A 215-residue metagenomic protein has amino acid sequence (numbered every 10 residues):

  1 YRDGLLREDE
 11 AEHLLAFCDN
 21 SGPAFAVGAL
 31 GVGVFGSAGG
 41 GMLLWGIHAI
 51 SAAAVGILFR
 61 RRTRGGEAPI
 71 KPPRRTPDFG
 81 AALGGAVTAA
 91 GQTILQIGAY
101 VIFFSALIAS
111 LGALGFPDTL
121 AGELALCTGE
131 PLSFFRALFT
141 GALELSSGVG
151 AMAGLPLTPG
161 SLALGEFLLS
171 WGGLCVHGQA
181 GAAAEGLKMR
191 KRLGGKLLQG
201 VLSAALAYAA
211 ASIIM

Functional and structural regions predicted by a protein language model:
Y1-C18, V27-F35: Hydrophobic transmembrane alpha-helices that form the pore/transport pathway of multi-pass ion and small-solute
L6-A16, G39-M42, L132-F139, P159-L168 (+1 more regions): The feature identifies polytopic integral membrane transport proteins across all domains of life
A24, A53, T158-M215: C-terminal transmembrane helix pair
G28-A38, A109-A121, S147-T158, V176-E185 (+1 more regions): Transmembrane helix-loop junctions in multi-pass membrane proteins
G40-G56: Alpha-helical transmembrane segments
G56, R60-I70, L114: Transmembrane helix exit motif
R64-A89, G122: Intrinsically disordered, low-complexity non-transmembrane regions of multi-pass membrane transporters
V87, G91-E166: Transmembrane helical segments that form the transport core of multi-pass membrane transport proteins
